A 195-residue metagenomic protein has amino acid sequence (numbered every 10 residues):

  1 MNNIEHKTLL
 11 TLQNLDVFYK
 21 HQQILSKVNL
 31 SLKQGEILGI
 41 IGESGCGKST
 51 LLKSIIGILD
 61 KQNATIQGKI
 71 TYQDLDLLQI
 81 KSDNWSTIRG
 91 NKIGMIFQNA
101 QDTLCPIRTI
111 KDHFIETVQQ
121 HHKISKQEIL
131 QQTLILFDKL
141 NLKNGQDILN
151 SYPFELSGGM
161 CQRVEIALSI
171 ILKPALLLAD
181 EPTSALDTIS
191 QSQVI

Functional and structural regions predicted by a protein language model:
I41-E43: The feature captures the beta-strand-to-loop junction immediately N-terminal to the Walker
A64-D76: Conserved ABC transporter NBD signature motif
L77-G94, Q120: ABC ATPase NBD coupling module
S151-L156, M160: Conserved ABC ATPase signature
I166, V194: Hydrophobic anchor residue at the start of the ABC signature
I171-A175: A short, proline-enriched helix->beta-strand linker immediately N-terminal to the Walker B motif in ABC-type P-loop
